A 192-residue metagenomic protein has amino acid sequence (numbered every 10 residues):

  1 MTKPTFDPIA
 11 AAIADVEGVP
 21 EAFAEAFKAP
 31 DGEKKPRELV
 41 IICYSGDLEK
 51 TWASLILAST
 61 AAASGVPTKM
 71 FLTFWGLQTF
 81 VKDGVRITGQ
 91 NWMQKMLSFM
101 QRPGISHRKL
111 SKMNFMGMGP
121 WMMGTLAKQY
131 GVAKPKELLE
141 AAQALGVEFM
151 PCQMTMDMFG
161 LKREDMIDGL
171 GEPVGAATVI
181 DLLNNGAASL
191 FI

Functional and structural regions predicted by a protein language model:
T2-K50, I56-S59: N-terminal glycine-/serine-/threonine-rich phosphate-binding loop
I41-T51, F80, T125-Y130: Short, glycine-rich nucleotide/cofactor-binding loops
W52-G65, M70: Histidine-anchored nucleotide/phosphate-binding helix
T68-F74, M150-Q153: Short internal beta-strands
L72-K82: Short connector loops at secondary-structure junctions
F80-Q90: Glycine-rich loop at the start of a catalytic domain that most often binds anionic cofactors/ligands
T88-M123, A127, G131-K134: A glycine-rich helix N-cap at a beta->alpha junction
M116-N184: A charged, amphipathic interaction segment
